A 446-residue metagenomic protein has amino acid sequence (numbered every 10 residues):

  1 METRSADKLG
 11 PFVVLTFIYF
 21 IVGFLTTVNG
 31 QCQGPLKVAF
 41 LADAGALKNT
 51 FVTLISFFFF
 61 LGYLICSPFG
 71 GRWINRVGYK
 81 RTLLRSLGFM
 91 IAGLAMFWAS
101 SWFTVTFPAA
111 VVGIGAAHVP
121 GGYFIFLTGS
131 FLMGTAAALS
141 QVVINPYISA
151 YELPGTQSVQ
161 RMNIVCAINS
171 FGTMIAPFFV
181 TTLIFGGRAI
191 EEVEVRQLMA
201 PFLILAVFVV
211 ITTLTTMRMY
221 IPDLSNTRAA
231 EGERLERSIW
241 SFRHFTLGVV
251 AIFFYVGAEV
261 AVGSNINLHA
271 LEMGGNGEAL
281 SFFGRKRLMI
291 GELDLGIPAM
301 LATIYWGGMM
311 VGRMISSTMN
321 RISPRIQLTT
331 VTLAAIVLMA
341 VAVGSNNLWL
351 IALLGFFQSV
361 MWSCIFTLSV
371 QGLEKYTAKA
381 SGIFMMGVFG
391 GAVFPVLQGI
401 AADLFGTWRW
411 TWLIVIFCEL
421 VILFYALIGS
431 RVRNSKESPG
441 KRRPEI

Functional and structural regions predicted by a protein language model:
G10-L41, Q141-N145, V262-A270: Extracytoplasmic
N29-Q33, T181, I239-T303: Extracytoplasmic gate region of multi-pass secondary transporters
T53-R72, T303-I315: Central cavity-lining transmembrane alpha-helices of secondary-active solute carriers, predominantly the Major
L83, F126, L328-T329: Primarily marks hydrophobic transmembrane alpha-helices of the MFS/SLC 12-helix fold
G88-V119, L333-S345: C-terminal ends and interior cores of transmembrane alpha-helices in multi-pass membrane transporters/permeases
L139-L153, S359-K375: Intracellular juxtamembrane helix-capping segments at the cytosolic ends of symmetry-related transmembrane helices
Q157-F185, G382-P395: Glycine-rich segments within core transmembrane alpha-helices of 12-TM secondary carriers
A176, V180-A189, L203-A229, Y425-S430: C-terminal membrane-cytosol helix-exit motif in multi-pass small-molecule transporters
